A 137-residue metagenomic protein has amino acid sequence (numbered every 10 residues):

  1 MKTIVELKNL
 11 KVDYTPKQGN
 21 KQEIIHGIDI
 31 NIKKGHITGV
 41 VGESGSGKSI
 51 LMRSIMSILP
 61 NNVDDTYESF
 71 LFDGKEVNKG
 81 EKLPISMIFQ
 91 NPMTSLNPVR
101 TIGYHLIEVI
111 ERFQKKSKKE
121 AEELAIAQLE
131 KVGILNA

Functional and structural regions predicted by a protein language model:
M1-A137: ABC transporter nucleotide-binding domains
